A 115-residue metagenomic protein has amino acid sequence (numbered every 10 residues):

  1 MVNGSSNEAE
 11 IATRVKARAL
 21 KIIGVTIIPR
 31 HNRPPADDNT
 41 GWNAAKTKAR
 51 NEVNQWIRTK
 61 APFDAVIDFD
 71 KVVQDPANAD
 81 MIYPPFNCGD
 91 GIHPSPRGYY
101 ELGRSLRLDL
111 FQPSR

Functional and structural regions predicted by a protein language model:
V2-E8: Charged helix-capping and loop-helix junction motifs
E8-K16: Surface-exposed amphipathic alpha-helices with a cationic face
A17-K21: A short helix->loop->beta-strand "cap" motif at the edges of active sites that frequently abuts
G24-T26: Structural beta-sheet core signal
I28-R115: Catalytic His-Asp segment of secreted/periplasmic serine-dependent ester chemistry enzymes
